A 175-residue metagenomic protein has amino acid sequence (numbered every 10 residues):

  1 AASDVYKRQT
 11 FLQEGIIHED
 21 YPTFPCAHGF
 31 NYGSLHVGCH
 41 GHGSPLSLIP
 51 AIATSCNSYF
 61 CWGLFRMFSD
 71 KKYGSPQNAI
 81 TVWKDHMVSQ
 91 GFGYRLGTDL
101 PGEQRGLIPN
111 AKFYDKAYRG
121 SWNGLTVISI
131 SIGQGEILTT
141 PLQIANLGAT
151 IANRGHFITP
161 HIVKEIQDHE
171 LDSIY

Functional and structural regions predicted by a protein language model:
A1-S3, Q9-Y175: Beta-lactam-recognizing serine transpeptidase/beta-lactamase-like catalytic domain environment
